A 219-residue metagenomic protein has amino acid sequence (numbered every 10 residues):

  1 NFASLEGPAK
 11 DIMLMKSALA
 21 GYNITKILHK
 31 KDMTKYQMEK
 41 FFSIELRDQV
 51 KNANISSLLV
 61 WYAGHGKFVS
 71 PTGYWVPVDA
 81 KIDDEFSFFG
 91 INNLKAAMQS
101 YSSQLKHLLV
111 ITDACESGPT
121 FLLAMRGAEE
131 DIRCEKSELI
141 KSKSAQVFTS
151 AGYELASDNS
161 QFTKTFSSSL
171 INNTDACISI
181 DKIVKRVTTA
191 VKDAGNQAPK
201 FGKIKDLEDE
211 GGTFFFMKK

Functional and structural regions predicted by a protein language model:
N1-K219: Cysteine endopeptidase catalytic domains of the caspase/legumain-like
